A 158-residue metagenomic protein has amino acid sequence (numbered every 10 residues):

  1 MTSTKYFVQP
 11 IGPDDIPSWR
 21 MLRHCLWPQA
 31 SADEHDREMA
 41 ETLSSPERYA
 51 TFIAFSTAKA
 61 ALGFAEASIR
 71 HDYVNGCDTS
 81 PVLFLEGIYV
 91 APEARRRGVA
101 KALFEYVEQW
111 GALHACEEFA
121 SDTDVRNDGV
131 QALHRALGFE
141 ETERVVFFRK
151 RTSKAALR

Functional and structural regions predicted by a protein language model:
Y6-W19: A short beta-loop-alpha structural element at the N-terminal edge of CoA-dependent acyl/N-acetyltransferase catalytic
R20-E34, Y73: Helix-loop element at the rim of GNAT/NAT acetyltransferase active sites that forms part of the acceptor-substrate
S31-S56, E66: Active-site rim helix/loop that mediates acceptor-substrate recognition in acyltransferases
I53, A60-I69, F84, Y89: Conserved beta-strand in the GNAT
D72-L85, R95, T142-E143: A conserved beta-turn-beta hairpin within the catalytic core of GNAT-like acetyltransferases that forms part
V90, R96-Q109, A132, A136: Conserved acetyl-CoA-binding loop-helix of GNAT-fold acetyltransferases
K101, L113, V125-E143: Conserved active-site alpha-helix within GNAT-family acetyltransferase domains
G111-T123: Conserved GNAT acetyl-CoA-binding A-motif
